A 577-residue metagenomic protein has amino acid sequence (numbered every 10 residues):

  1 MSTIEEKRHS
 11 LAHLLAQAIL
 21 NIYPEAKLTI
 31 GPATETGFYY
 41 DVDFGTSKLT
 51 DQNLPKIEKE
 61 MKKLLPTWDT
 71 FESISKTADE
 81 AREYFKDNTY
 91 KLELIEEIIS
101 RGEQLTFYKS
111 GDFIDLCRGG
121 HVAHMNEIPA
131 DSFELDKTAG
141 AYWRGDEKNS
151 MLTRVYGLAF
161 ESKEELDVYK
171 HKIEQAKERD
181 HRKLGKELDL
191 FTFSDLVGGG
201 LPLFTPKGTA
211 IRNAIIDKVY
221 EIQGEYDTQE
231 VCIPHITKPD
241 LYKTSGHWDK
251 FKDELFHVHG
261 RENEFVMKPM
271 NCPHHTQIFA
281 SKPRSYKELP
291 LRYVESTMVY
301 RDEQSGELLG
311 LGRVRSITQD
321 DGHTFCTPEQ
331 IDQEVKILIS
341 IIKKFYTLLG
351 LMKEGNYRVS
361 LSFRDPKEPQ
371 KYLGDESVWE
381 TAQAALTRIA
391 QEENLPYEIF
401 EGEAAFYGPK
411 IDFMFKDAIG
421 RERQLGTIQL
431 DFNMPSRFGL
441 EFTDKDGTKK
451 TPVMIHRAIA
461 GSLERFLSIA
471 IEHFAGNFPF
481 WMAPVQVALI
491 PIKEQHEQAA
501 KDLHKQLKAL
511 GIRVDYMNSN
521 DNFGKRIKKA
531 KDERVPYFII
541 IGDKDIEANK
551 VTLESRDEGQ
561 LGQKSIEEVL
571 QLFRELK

Functional and structural regions predicted by a protein language model:
M1-T29, T34-K577: NTP/phosphate- and nucleic-acid-binding module
